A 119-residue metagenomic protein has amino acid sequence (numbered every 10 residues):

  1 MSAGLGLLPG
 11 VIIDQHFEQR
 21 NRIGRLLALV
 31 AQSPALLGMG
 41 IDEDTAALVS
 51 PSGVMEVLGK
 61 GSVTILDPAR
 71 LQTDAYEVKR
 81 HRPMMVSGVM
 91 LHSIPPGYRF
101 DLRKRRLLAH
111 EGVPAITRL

Functional and structural regions predicted by a protein language model:
M1-L119: C-terminal and late-domain segments of enzyme folds
